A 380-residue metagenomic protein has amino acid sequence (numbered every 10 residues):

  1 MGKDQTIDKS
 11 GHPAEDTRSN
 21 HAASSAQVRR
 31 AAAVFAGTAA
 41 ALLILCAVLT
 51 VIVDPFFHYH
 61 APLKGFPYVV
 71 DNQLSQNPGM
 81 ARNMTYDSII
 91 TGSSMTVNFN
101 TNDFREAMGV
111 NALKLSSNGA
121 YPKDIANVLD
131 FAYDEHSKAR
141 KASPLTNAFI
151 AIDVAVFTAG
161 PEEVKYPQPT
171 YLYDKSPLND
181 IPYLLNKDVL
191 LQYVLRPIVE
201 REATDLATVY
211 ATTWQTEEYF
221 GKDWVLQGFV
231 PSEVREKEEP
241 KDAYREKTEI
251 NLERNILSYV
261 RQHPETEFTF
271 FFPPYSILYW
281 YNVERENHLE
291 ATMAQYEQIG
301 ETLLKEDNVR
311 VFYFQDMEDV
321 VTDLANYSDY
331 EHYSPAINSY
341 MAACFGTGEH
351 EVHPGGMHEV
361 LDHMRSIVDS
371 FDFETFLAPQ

Functional and structural regions predicted by a protein language model:
M1-R30: N-terminal Lys/Arg-rich, disordered targeting/topogenic segments
A33-D54: Hydrophobic membrane-insertion alpha-helices, especially the h-region of bacterial N-terminal signal peptides
I52-L74: Alpha-helical transmembrane signal-anchor/signal-peptide segments
Y68-M95: Short extracytoplasmic
T91, M95-Y183: Membrane-embedded segments
A148, D223-E306: Conserved, well-ordered alpha-helix/loop/beta-strand core segments that scaffold catalytic motifs
A151-I152, P161-Q262, H358-Q380: Secreted/periplasmic serine-hydrolase-like ester/acetyl group-modifying domain
E297-Q380: C-terminal regions of proteins
